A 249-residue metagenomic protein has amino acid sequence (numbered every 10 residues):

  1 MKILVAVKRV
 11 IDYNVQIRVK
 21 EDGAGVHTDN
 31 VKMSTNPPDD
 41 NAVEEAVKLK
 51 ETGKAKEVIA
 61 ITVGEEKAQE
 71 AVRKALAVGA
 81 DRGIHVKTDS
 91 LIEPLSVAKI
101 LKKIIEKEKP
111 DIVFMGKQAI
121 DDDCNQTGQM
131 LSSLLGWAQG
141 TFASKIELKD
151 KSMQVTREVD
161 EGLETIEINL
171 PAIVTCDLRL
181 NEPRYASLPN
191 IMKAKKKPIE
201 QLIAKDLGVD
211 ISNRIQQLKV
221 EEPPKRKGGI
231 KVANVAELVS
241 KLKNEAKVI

Functional and structural regions predicted by a protein language model:
M1-I249: N-terminal glycine-rich FAD/FM-binding segment characteristic of electron-transfer flavoproteins
